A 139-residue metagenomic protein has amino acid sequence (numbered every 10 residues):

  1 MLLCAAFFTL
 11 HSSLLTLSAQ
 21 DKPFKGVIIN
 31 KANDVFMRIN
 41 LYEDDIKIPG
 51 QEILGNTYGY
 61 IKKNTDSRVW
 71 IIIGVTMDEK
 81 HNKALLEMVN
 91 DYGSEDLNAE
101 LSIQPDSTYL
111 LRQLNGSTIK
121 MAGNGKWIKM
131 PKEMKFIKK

Functional and structural regions predicted by a protein language model:
M1-P23: Bacterial Sec-dependent N-terminal signal peptides
Q20-Q104, Y109-K139: Central antiparallel beta-sheet cores of small beta-barrel/beta-sandwich binding domains
